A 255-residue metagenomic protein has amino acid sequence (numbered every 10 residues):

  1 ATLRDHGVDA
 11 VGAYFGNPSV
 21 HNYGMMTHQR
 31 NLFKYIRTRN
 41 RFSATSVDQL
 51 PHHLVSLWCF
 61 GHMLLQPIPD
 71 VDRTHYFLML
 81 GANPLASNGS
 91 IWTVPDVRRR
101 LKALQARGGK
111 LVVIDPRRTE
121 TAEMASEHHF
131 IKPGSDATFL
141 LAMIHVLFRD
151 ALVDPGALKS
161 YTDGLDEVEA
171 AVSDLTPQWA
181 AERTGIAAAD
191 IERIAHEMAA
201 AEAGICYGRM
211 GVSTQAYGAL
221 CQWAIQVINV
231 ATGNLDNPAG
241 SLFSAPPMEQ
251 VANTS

Functional and structural regions predicted by a protein language model:
A1-P238, L242-Q250: Cofactor-pocket helix-loop regions in the catalytic cores of large enzyme subunits
N253-T254: Amphipathic alpha-helical
